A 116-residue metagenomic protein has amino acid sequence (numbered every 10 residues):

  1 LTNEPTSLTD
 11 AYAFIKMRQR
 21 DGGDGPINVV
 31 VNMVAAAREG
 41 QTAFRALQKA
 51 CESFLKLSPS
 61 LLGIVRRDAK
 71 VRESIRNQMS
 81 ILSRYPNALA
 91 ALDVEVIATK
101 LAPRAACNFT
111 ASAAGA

Functional and structural regions predicted by a protein language model:
L1-A13, A36-G40: Conserved Switch II/interswitch segment of TRAFAC-class P-loop GTPases
A13, M17, K70, D93-K100: Alpha-helical scaffold segments in soluble metabolic enzymes
K16-Q19, A35, E52, R66 (+2 more regions): Signal for well-folded cores of large energy- and translation-related assemblies
M17-G25, A50-S58: Arginine/glycine-rich "motif VI" loop of SF2 helicases in the C-terminal RecA-like domain
N28-V31: Structural beta-sheet core signal
F54-S80, V94: Beta-strand-loop-alpha "switch" segments that mediate conformational coupling across diverse proteins
R76-A116: NTP-binding/hydrolysis catalytic cores, primarily Walker-type P-loop NTPases
